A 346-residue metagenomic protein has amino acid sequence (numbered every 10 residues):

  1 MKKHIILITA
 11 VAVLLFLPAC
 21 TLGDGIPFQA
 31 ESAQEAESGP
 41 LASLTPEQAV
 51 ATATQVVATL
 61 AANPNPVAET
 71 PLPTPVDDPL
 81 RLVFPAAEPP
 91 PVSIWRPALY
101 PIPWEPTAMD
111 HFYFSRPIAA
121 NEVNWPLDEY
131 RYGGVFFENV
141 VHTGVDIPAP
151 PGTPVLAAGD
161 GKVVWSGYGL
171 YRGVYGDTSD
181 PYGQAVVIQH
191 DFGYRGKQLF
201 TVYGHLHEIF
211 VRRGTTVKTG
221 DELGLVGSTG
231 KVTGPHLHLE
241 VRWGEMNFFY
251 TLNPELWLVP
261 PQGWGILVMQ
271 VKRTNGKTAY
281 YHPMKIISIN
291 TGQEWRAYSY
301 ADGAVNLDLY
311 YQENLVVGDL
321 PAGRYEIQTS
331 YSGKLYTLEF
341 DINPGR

Functional and structural regions predicted by a protein language model:
M1-H4: Positively charged n-region of N-terminal signal peptides that target proteins for export
T9-V13, C20-M109, R116: Ser/Thr-rich, Proline-interspersed low-complexity disordered segments
P71-Q184, D191-G193, T219, S228 (+6 more regions): Surface-exposed, glycine-biased beta-strand/turn segments
V140, A149, T153, G230-T233 (+3 more regions): Beta-strand-rich domain onsets/edges
P150-G152, L156, Y194-G220: Short histidine-centered loop motifs in beta-beta connectors
W165, H205-E208, L225-S228: A residue-level detector for short acidic-glycine micro-motifs
N290-L315: Short, acidic Ser/Thr/Gly-rich low-complexity loop/linker segments typical of extracellular and cell-surface proteins
L307-E326, S330-G333: Short Pro-Gly-centered beta-turn/loop motif in secreted/extracellular proteins
